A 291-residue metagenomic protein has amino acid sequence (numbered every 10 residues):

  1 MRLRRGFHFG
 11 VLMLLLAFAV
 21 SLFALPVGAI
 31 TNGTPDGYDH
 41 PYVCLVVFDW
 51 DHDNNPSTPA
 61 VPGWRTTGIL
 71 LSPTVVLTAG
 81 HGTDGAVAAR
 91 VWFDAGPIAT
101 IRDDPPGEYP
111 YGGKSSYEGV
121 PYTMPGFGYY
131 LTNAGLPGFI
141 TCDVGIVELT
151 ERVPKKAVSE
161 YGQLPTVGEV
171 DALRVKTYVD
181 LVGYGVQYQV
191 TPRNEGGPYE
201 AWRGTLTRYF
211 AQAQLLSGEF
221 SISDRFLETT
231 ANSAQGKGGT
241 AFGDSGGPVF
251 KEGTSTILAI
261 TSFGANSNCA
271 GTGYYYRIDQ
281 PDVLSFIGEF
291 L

Functional and structural regions predicted by a protein language model:
M1-F7: N-terminal secretory signal peptides that target proteins for export/translocation
G10-L22: Bacterial N-terminal signal peptides
A24-A29: Boundary at the C-terminal end of the N-terminal hydrophobic targeting segment
T31-D39, H52, A60, A89-V170 (+3 more regions): Conserved catalytic-core segment of clan PA serine endopeptidases
D36, H40-Y42, W64-R65, I69-D84 (+4 more regions): C-terminal subregion of chymotrypsin/trypsin-like serine protease catalytic domains
V47-D51, G183-Q187, F263: Generic short beta-strand segments
N54-V61, S233, G238-F242: Short loop/turn motifs at secondary-structure junctions and domain boundaries
I140-K237, N266, G273-Y274, Q280-I287: Chymotrypsin/trypsin-fold serine protease catalytic domain
